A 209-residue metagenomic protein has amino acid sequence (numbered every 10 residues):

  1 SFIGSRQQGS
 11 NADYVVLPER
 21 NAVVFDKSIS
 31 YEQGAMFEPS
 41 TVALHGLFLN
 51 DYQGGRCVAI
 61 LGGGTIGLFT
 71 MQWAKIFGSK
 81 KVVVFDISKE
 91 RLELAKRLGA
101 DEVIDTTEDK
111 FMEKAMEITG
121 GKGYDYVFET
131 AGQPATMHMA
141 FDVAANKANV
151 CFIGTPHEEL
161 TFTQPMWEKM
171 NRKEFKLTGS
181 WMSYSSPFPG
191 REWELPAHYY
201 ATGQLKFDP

Functional and structural regions predicted by a protein language model:
S1-A22: Glycine-rich phosphate/adenylate-binding loop and adjacent beta-alpha elements of nucleotide- or dinucleotide-binding
N11-A12, A22, S40-A43, M112 (+2 more regions): A general structural signal for well-ordered alpha-helical segments in protein cores
N21-Y31, I118: Glycine/charged-rich beta-loop-alpha catalytic/anionic-binding loops adjacent to active sites
V23, V83, N149-C151, T178: Structural detector of well-ordered beta-strand residues that form the stable sheet scaffold of enzyme domains
S30-D109, E113: Mid-domain Rossmann-like dinucleotide-binding core that forms the NAD(H)/NADP(H) cofactor-binding site
N50-Q53, E93, R97-F175: Glycine-rich cofactor phosphate-binding loops and adjacent beta1-alpha1 units of small-molecule cofactor enzyme domains
S88, G132, P156-E158, M182-S185: Glycine-rich beta-alpha junction loops
M116, G121, L160-P209: C-terminal substrate-binding/catalytic core of Rossmann-like NAD(P)-dependent dehydrogenases/reductases
